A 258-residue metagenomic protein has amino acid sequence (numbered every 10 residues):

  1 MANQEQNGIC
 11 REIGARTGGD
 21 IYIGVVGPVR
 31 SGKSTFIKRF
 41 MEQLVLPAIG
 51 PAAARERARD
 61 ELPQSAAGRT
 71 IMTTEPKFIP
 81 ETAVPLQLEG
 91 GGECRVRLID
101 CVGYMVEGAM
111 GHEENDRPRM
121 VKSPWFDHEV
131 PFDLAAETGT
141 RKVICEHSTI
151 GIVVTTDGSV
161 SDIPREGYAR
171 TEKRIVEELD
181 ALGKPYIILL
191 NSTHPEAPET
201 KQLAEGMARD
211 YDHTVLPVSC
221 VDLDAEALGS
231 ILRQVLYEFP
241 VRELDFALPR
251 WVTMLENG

Functional and structural regions predicted by a protein language model:
A2-H128, C145: Conserved G1/Walker A P-loop phosphate-binding module
Q87-G92, V143-H147, E178-L182, R209: Conserved catalytic network of the ASCE P-loop NTPase/AAA+ motor domain
V102-V106, D157-V160, T193-E196, V221-D224: Conserved nucleotide-binding/hydrolysis micro-motifs of P-loop NTPases
G108-G111, D162-G167, A197-K201: Conserved ATPase-coupling elements of RecA-like P-loop NTPase cores
A109-V160, E178-L179: Inter-motif core of Ras-like GTPase G domains
I152-D157, D162, I188-L190, P217-S219: Conserved beta-strand segments of the P-loop GTPase G domain that flank and frequently precede/overlap
G167-K173: Charged helix-capping and loop-helix junction motifs
R174-I187, S192-L255: Canonical P-loop GTPase G-domain recognition
